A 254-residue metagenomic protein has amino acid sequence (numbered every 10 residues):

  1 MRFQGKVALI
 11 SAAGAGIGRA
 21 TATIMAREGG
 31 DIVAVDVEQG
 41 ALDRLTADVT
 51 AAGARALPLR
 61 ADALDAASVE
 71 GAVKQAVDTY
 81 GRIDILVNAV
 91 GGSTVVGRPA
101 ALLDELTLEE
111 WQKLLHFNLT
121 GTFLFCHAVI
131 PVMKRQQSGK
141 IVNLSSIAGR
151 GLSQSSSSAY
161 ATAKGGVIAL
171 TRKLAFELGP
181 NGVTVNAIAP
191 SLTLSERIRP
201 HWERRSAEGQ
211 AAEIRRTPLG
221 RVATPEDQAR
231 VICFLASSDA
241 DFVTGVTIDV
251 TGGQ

Functional and structural regions predicted by a protein language model:
R2, F123, S138, R221-V250: C-terminal substrate-recognition "lid" of short-chain dehydrogenase/reductases
F3-V33: Canonical Rossmann dinucleotide-binding motif of NAD(H)/NADP(H)-dependent dehydrogenases/reductases, specifically
G97-Q112, G209, E213: Substrate-binding pocket helix/loop in short-chain dehydrogenase/reductase
D104-F123, S138, V142, V167 (+1 more regions): Catalytic Tyr-X3-Lys loop
C126, A163, T171: Active-site helix of classical SDR
P131, R150, F176-E177, D241: Alpha-helical segment proximal to the catalytic Tyr-Lys
S146: Residue(s) in the substrate-gating loop at a strand-loop-helix junction that position the organic substrate next
G179, T184, V243-G245: Short, small/polar-rich loop/turn modules that mediate ligand/substrate recognition or access, typified
